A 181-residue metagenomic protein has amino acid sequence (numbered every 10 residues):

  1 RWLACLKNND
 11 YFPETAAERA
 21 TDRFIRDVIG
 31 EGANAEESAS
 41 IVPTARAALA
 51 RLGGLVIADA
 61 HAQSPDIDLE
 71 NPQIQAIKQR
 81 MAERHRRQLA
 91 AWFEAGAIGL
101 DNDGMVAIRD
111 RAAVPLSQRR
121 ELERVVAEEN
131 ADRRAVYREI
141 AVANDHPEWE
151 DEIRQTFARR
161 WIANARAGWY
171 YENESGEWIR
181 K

Functional and structural regions predicted by a protein language model:
R1-W2, A17-Q63: Compositionally biased, non-globular sequence tracts
F12-A16: Beta-strand elements of well-folded, non-transmembrane domains
G54-R87, A91-R120, R124-E128, A143-K181: Amphipathic, charged alpha-helical segments and their helix-to-coil junctions in extracytoplasmic/peripheral assemblies
